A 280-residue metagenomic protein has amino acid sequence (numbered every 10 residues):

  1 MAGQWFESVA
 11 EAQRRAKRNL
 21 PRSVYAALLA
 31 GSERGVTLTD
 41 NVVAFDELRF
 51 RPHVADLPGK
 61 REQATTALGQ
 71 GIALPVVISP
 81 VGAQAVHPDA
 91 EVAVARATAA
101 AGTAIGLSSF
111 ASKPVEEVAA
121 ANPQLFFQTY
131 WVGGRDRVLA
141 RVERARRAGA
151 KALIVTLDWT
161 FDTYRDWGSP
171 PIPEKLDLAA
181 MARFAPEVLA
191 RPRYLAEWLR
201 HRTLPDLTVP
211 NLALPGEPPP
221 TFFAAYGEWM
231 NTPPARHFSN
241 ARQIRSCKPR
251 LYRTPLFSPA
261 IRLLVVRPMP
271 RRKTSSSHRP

Functional and structural regions predicted by a protein language model:
A2-I72, L176-F238: An N-cap/entry alpha-helix motif that binds or orients negatively charged groups
I72-F110: Glycine-rich active-site/cofactor-binding loop and its immediate structural neighborhood
I72-P75, A100-T103, A121-Q124, A148-A152: Short coil/turn connectors at secondary-structure junctions
V76-G82, Q124-Y130, P255: Short, basic, glycine/proline-bearing loop/turn elements
V77, G106, F126, I154 (+1 more regions): Structural detector of well-ordered beta-strand residues that form the stable sheet scaffold of enzyme domains
G82-Q84, D89-V92, K113-F126, V142-A145: Active-site loop-helix segments enriched in His/Asp/Glu that coordinate and activate a nucleophilic water at divalent
A95-R96, A100, E117, G133-P280: Alpha/beta enzyme core
A99-V138: A gly/proline- and charged-residue-enriched helix-loop-helix capping module
